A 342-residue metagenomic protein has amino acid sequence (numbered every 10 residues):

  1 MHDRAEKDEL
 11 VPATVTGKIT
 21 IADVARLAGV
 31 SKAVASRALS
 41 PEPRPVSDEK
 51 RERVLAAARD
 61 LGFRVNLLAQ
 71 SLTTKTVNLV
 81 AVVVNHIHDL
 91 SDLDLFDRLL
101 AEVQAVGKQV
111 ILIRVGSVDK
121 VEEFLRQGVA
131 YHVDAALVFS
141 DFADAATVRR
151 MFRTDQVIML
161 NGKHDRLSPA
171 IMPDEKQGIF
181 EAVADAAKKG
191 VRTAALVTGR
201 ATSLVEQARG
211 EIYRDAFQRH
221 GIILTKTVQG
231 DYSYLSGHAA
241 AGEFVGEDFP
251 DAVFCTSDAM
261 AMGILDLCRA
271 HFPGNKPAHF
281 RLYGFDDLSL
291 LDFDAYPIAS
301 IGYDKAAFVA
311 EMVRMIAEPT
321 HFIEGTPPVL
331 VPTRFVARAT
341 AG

Functional and structural regions predicted by a protein language model:
M1-K75: N-terminal helix-turn-helix DNA-binding module of bacterial transcription factors
M1-T16, K75, L79-A184, K188 (+1 more regions): Alpha-helical recognition/docking segments in bacterial nutrient-uptake and carbohydrate-utilization systems
A5, T225, G246-G342: Flexible loop/turn connectors
L27, K32-S36, L72-I87, T193-R200: Short beta-strand segments enriched in small/hydrophobic residues
S31, N78, D134, V191-T193 (+2 more regions): Short acidic/polar active-site loop segments enriched in Thr and Asp
L61, A130-H132, A186-G190, F244-P250 (+2 more regions): Glycine-rich phosphate-binding loop signature in dinucleotide/nucleotide-binding domains
V84-D94, L112-K120, A170-E181, V197-G242 (+4 more regions): Hinge/beta->alpha junction and helix N-cap segments in small-molecule ligand-binding domains
